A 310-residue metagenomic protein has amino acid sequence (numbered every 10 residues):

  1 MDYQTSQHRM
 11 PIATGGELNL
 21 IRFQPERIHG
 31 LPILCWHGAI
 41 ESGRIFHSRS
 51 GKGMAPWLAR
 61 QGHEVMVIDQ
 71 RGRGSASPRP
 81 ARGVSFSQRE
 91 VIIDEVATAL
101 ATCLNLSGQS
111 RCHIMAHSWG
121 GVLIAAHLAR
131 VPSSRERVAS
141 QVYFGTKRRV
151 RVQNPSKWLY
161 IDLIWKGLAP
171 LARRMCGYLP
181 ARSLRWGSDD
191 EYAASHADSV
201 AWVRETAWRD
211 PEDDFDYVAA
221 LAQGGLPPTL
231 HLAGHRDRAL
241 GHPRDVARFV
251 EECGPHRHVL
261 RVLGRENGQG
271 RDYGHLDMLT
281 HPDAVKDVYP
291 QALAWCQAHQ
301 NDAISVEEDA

Functional and structural regions predicted by a protein language model:
M1-P25: N-terminal cap/lid segment of alpha/beta-hydrolase-fold proteins
P25-G74, P78-R79: Short, surface-exposed "cap/lid" segments of acyl-processing enzymes
D69-R73, K147, E266: Short beta-to-alpha linker loops that shape the active-site pocket of alpha/beta-hydrolase fold enzymes
S85-L104: Alpha/beta-hydrolase active-site loop
Q109, M115, W119-E212: Alpha/beta-hydrolase-fold enzymes
G225, H231-A233: Short beta-strand/loop motif that positions the catalytic acidic residue of the alpha/beta-hydrolase fold
R238-D245: Conserved alpha/beta-hydrolase "acid-adjacent" motif
V259-A310: Catalytic active-site module of serine/aspartate enzymes centered on a nucleophile-bearing elbow/loop
